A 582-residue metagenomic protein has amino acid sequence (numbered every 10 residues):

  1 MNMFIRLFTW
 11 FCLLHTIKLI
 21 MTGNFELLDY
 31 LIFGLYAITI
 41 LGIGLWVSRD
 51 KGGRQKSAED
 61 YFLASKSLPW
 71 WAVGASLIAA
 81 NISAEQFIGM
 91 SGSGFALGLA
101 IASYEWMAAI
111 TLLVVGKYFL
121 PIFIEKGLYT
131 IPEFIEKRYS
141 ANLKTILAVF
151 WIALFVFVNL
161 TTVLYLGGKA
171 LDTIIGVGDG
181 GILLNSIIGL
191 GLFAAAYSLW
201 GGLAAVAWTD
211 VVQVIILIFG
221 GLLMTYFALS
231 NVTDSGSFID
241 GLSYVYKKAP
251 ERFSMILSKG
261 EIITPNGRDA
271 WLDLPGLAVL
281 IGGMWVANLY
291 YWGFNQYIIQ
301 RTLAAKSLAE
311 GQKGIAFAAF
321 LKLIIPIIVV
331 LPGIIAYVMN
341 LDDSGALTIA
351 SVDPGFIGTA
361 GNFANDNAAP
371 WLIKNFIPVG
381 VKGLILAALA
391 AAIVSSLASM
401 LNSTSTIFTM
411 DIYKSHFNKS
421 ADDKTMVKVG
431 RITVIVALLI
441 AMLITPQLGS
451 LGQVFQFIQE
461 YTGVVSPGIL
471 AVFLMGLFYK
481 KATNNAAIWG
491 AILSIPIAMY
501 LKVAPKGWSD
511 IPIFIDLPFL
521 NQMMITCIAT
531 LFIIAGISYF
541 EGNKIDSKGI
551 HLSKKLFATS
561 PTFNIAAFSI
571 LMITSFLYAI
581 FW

Functional and structural regions predicted by a protein language model:
M1-M3: Methionine residue identity
I17-W582: Membrane-embedded helix-loop-helix hairpins and adjacent transmembrane boundary segments in multi-pass transporters
